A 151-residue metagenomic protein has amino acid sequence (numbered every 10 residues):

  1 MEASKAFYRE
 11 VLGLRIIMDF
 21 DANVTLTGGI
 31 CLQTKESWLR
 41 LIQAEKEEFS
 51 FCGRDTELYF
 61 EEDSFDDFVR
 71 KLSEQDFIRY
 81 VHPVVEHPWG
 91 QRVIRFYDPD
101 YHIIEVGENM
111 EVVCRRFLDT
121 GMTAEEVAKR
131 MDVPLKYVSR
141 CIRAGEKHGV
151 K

Functional and structural regions predicted by a protein language model:
M1, D55-D100, T120, R130-K136 (+1 more regions): Vicinal oxygen chelate
A3-F7, F20: Long, low-complexity interaction regions most often at the N-terminus
E10, K129: Alpha-helical residues within the helix-turn-helix
G13-M18, R79-H82: Short secondary-structure junctions
R15-C52, I103-E108, H148-G149: Conserved short beta-strand elements that form part of the metal-binding/catalytic scaffold of enzyme active sites
R95-V112: A contiguous, mid-protein "functional segment" used to position or interact with cofactors/ions or partner subunits
N109-M122: Short, amphipathic alpha-helical "recognition" segments used to contact nucleic acids or chromatin
E125: Residues within the helices of the helix-turn-helix
